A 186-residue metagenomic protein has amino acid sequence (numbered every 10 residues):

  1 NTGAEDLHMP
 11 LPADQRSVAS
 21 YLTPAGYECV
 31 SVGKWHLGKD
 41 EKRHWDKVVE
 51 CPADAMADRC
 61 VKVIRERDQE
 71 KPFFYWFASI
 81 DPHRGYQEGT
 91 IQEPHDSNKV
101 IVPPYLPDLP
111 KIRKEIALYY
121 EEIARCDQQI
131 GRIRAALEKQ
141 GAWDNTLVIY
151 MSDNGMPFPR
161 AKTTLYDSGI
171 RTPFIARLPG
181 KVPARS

Functional and structural regions predicted by a protein language model:
N1-S186: Formylglycine-dependent sulfatase
